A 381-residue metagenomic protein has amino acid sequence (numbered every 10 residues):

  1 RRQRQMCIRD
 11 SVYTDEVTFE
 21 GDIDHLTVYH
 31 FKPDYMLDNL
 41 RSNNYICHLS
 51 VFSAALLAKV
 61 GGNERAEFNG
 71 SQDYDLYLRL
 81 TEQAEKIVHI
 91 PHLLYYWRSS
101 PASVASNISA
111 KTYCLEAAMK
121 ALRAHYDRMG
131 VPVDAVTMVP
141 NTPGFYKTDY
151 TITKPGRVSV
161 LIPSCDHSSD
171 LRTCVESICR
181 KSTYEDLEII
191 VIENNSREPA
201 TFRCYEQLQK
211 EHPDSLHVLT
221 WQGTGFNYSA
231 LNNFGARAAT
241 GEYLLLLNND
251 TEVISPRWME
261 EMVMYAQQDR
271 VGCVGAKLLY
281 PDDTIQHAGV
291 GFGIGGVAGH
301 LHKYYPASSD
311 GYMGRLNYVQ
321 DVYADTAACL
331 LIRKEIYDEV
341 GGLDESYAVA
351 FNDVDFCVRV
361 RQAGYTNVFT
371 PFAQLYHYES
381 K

Functional and structural regions predicted by a protein language model:
R1-I8: Short, small-residue-biased leader/transition segments that mark boundaries at the very start of proteins
Y13-L49, H92, E261-V340, V354 (+3 more regions): Acidic/His-rich active-site region of diverse nucleotide-sugar glycosyltransferases
F31, A102-V158, P163-C174, R197-E198 (+3 more regions): Non-catalytic membrane-proximal stalk/linker segments that position and tether the catalytic domains
M36-R123, I332, G342-Y347: Conserved nucleotide-sugar donor-binding catalytic segment
F68, L78-W97, R123-V139, E345-A348 (+1 more regions): Catalytic donor-sugar/metal-binding loop of nucleotide-sugar-dependent glycosyltransferases
D75, G156-L161, E188, D355: Cell-envelope/extracellular polymer assembly enzymes that use nucleotide-activated donors
E176-D186: Short, acidic, metal-binding catalytic loop of nucleotide-sugar glycosyltransferases
L244: Short aromatic/hydrophobic "clamp" motif used to bind/position activated sugar donors
